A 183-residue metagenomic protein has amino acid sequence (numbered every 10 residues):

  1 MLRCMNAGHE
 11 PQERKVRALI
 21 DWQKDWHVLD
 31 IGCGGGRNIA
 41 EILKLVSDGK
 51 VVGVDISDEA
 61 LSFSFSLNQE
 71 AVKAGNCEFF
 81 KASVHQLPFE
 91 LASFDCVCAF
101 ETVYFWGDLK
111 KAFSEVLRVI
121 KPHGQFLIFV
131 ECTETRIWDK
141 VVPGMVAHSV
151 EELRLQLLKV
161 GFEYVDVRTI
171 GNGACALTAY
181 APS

Functional and structural regions predicted by a protein language model:
M1-R17, V146-S149: Conserved SAM-binding loop and adjacent beta-strand
L29-Q86: Class I SAM-dependent methyltransferase SAM/SAH-binding core
H85-C96: A short acidic, Gly/Pro-enriched loop at the edge of an enzyme's catalytic core that lines a small-molecule cofactor
C96-D108: A short SAM/SAH-binding and catalytic strip from SAM-dependent methyltransferases
K110-P122: A short glycine-rich, Lys/Arg-flanked "PGG" loop and its adjoining helix->strand segment in the class I
H123-E131: Conserved beta-strand signature within the Rossmann-like core of class I S-adenosyl-L-methionine
M145-V160: Short alpha-helix
V160-E163, T169-S183: Core SAM-dependent methyltransferase catalytic element
